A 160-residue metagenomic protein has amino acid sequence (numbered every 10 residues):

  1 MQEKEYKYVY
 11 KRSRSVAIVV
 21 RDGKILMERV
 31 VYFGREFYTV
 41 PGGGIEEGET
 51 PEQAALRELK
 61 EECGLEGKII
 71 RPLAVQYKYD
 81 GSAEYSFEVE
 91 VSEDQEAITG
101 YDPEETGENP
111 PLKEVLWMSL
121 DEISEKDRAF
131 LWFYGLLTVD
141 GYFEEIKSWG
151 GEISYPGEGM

Functional and structural regions predicted by a protein language model:
M1-V16: Acidic, metal-coordinating catalytic segment for phosphate/diphosphate chemistry, firing primarily on the Nudix
V9-K11, E36, G81-A83: Residue-level preference for beta-strand/loop junctions
S13-S15, G23, A83-Y85, K113: Change "...and in nucleic-acid phosphodiester-cleaving endonucleases..." to "...and in nucleic-acid processing enzymes
V19, S86-E90, L116-S119: Short, well-ordered beta-strand micro-motif
R21-E61, M160: Conserved Nudix-box catalytic region and its N-terminal flanking loop in Nudix hydrolases and closely related
R35-E36, D102-M160: Nudix hydrolase/Nudix homology domain
I45, V91, L120-I123: Hydrophobic pocket-lining residues within nucleotide cofactor-binding pockets
G64-E104: Active-site segment of metal-dependent pyrophosphate-handling enzymes, primarily the Nudix hydrolase catalytic core
